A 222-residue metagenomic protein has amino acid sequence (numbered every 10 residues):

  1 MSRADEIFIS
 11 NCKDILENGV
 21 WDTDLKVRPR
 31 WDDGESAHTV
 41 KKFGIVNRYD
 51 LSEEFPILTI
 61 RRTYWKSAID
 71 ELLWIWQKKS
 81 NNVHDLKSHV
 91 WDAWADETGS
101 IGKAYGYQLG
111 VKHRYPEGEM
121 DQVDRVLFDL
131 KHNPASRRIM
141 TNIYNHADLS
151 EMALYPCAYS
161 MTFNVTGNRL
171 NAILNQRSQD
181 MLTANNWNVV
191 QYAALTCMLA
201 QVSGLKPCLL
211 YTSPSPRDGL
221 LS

Functional and structural regions predicted by a protein language model:
M1-S213, R217: Terminal, non-catalytic protein-protein interaction segments that mediate quaternary/complex assembly
